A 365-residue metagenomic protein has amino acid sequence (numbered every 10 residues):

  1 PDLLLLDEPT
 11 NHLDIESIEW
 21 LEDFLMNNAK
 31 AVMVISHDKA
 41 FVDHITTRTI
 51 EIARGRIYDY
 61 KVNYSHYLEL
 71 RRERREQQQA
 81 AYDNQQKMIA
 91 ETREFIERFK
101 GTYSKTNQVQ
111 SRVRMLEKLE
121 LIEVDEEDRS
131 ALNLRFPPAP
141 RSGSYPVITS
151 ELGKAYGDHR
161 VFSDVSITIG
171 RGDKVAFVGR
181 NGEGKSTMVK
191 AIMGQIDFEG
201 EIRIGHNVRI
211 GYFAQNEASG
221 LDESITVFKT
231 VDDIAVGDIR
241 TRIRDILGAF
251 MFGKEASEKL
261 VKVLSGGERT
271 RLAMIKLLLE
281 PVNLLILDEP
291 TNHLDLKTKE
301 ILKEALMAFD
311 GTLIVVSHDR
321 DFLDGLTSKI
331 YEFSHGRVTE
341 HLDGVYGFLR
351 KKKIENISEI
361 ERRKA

Functional and structural regions predicted by a protein language model:
P1-A80, A131, R135-A365: ABC ATP-binding cassette signature C-motif
Q78-K100, K105-R114, S130, R350-A365: ABC ATPase nucleotide-binding domains
R93, E117-E120, T327: Short, amphipathic alpha-helical segments that act as regulatory/interfacial helices in nucleotide-processing proteins
K118-D128: Amphipathic alpha-helical coiled-coil segments
